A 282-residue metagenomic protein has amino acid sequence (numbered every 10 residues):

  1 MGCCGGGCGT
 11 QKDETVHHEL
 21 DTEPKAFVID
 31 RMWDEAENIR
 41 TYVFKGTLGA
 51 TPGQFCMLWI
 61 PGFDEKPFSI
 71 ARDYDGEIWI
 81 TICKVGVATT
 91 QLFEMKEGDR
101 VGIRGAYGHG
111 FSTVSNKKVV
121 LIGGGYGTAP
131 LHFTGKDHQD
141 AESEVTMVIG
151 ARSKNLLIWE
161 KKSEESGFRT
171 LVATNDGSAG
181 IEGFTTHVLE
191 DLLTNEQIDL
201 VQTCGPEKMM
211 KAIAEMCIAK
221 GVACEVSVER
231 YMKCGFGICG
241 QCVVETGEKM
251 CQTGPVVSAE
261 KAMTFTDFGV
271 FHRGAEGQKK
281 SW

Functional and structural regions predicted by a protein language model:
G2-Q11, P130, E207-K208, E229-V256: Local cysteine-cluster metal-coordination motifs and their immediate loop/turn environment, predominantly Fe-S cluster
C8, G62-D64, G105-G110: Short, charged beta-turn/beta-strand-edge "cap" motif at the junction between a beta-strand and an adjacent loop
G9-D13, A214-E215, A219, G240-G274 (+1 more regions): Iron-sulfur (Fe-S) cluster-binding segments and ferredoxin-like electron-carrier domains, especially [2Fe-2S]
D13-D99: Ferredoxin-reductase
V87-K233: FNR/FR-type flavoprotein reductase catalytic core
